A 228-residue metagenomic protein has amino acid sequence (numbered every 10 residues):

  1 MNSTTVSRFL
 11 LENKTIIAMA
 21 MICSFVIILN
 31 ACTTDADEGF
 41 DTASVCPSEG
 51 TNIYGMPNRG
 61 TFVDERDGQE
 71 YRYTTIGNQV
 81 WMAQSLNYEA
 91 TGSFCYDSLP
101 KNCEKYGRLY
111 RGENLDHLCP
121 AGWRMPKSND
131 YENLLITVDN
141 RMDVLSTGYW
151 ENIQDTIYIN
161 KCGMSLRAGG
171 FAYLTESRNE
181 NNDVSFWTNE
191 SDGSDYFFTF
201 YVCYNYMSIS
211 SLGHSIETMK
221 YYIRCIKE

Functional and structural regions predicted by a protein language model:
M1-E12: N-terminal secretory signal peptides that target proteins for export/translocation
E12-N13, N205: General secondary-structure edge motif
K14-T15, C95: Hydrophobic alpha-helical segments with strong N-terminal bias
T15-I22: Sec-dependent signal peptide recognition, specifically the positively charged N-region followed immediately by
F25: Conserved active-site regions of diverse hydrolases
I28-A31: C-terminal motif of bacterial Sec signal peptides marking the signal peptidase cleavage site
D35-E228: Conserved positions within compact, well-structured domain cores
